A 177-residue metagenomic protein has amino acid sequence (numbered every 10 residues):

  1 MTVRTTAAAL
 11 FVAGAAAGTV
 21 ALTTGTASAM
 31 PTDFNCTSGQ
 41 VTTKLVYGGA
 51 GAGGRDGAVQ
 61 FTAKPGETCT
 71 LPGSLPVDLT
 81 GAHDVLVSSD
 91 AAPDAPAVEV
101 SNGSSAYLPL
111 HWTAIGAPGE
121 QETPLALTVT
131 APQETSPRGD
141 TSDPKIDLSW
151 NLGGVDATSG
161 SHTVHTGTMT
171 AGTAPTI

Functional and structural regions predicted by a protein language model:
M1-A13: N-terminal export and membrane-targeting signals
A17-T37: C-terminal region of N-terminal signal peptides and the immediate post-cleavage residues of exported proteins
C36, P65-G66, E99-S104, P132-R138: A short, structured loop/turn motif at beta-sheet edges
T42-T80: Short, surface-exposed binding/anchoring microloops in extracellular/periplasmic proteins
V77-D90, T135-R138: Short aromatic-acidic-glycine turn motif
H83-D84, S89-G116: Intrinsically disordered, low-complexity Pro/Gly/Ser/Thr-rich segments with frequent PxxP/GP/PP motifs and embedded
I115-H162, T168: Terminal connector regions
H165-I177: Short, low-complexity, Pro/Ser/Thr/Gly-rich segments in the mature regions of secreted, periplasmic
